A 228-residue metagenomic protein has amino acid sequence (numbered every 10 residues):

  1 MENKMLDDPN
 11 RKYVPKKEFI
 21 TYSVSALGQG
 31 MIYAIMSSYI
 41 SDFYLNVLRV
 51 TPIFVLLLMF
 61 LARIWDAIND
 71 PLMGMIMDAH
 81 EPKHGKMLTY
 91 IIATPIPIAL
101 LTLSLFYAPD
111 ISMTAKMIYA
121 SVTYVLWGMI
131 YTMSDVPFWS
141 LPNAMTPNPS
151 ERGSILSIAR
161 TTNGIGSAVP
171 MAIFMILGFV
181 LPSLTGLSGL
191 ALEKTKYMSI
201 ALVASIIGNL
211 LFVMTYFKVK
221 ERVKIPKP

Functional and structural regions predicted by a protein language model:
E2-P228: Membrane-embedded alpha-helical bundles of multi-pass transporters/translocases, especially carrier/permease families
